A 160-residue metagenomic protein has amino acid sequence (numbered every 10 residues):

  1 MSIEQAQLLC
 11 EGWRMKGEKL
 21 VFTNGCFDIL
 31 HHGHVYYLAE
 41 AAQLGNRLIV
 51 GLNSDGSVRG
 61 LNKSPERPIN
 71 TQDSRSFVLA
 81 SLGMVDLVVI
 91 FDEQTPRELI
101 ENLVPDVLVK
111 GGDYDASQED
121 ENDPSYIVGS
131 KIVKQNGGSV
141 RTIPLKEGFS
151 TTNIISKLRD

Functional and structural regions predicted by a protein language model:
M1-D160: Nucleotidyltransferase catalytic core that binds NTPs
